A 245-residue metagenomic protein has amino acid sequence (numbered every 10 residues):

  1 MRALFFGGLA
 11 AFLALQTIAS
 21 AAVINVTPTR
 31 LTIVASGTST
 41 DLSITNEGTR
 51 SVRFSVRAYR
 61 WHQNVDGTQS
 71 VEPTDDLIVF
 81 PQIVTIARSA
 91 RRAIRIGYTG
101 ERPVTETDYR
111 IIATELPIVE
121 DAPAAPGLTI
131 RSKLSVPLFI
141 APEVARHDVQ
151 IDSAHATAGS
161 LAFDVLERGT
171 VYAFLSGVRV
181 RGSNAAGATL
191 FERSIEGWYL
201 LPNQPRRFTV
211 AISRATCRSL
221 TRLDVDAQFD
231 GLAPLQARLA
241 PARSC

Functional and structural regions predicted by a protein language model:
M1-L4: Positively charged n-region of N-terminal signal peptides that target proteins for export
G7-Q16: Bacterial N-terminal signal peptides
A21-E47, I83, R146-S160, D164 (+1 more regions): Beta-sheet-dominated interaction scaffolds and their linkers
G48-V71, T114, R168-A188, F229: Short acidic, flexible loop segments centered on an aromatic residue
Q69, P73-R102, T189-T216: Intrinsically disordered, low-complexity Pro/Gly/Ser/Thr-rich segments with frequent PxxP/GP/PP motifs and embedded
T99-F139, A145, A215-C245: Terminal connector regions
V119-E192: A charged, solvent-exposed segment within the mature domains of Sec-exported extracytoplasmic proteins
S176-R243: Structured core of small recognition/catalytic domains
